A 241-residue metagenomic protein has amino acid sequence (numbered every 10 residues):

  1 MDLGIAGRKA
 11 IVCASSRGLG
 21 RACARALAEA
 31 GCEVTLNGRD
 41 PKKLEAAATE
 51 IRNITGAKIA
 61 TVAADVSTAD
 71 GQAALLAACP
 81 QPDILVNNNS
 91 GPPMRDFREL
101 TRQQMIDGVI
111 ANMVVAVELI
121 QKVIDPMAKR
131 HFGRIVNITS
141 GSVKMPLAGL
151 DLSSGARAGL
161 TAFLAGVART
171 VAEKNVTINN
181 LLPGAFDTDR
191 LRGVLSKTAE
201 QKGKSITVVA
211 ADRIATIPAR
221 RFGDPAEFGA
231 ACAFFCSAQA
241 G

Functional and structural regions predicted by a protein language model:
K9, A14-G18: Conserved glycine-rich cofactor-binding loop
A30, M145, G166-V176, D189 (+2 more regions): Active-site-adjacent segment of SDR/Rossmann-fold oxidoreductases
C32-A46: Conserved glycine-rich Rossmann-like NAD(P)H-binding loop of the short-chain dehydrogenase/reductase
D83, G91-P93, R98-E118, V136 (+2 more regions): Catalytic Tyr-X3-Lys loop
I120-Q121, A165: A short, exposed helix-loop element centered on a Lys and neighboring polar residues
F132, R220-G241: C-terminal substrate-recognition "lid" of short-chain dehydrogenase/reductases
R134-L160, L164-E173, A185-F186: Catalytic loop of short-chain dehydrogenase/reductase
P183-G193, K197-A199: Short, flexible catalytic-loop segment of classical short-chain dehydrogenase/reductase
